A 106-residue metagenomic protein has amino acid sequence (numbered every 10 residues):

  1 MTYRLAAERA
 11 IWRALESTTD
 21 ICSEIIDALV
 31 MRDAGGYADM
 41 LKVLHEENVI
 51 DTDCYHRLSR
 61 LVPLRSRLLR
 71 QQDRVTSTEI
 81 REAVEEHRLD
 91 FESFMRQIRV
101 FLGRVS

Functional and structural regions predicted by a protein language model:
M1-S106: Solvent-exposed interaction patches of small proteins and small membrane subunits
